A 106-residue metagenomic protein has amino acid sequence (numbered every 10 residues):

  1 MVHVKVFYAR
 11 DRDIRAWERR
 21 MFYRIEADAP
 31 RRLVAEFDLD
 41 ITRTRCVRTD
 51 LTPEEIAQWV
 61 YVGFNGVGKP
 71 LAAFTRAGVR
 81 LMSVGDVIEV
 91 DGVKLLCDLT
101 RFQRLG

Functional and structural regions predicted by a protein language model:
M1-V2, G92: Sequence-level motif detector for i,i+2 pairs with an aromatic at +2
V2-D11: A short beta-strand micro-motif
D11-D13, R104: Generic "edge-of-domain/loop-turn" microfeature
R15-E54: Short, flexible N-terminal segments of the mature chain
V47-A72: Short, basic/aromatic beta-hairpin or loop at an interaction surface
A77-G106: Short, compact, well-ordered microdomains
